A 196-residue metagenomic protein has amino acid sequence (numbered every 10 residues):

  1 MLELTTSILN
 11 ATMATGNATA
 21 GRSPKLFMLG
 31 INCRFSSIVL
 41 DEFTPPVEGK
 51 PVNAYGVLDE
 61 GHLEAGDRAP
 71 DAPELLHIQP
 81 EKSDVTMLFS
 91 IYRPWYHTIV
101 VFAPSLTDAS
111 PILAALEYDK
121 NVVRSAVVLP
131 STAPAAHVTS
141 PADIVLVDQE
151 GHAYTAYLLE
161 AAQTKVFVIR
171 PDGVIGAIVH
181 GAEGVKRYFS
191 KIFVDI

Functional and structural regions predicted by a protein language model:
M1-I196: Helical substrate-recognition/capping region of FAD-dependent monooxygenase/halogenase enzymes
